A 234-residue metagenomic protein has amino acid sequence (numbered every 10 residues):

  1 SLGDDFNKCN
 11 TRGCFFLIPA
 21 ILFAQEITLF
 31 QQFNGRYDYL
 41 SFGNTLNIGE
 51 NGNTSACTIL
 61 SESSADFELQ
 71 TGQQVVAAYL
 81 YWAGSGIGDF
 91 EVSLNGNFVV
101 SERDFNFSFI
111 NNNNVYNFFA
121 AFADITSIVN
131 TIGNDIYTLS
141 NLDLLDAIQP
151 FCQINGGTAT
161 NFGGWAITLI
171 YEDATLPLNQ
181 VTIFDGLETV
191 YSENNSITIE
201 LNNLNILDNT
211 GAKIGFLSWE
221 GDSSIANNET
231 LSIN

Functional and structural regions predicted by a protein language model:
S1-E26: Bacterial Sec-dependent N-terminal signal peptides
Q25-N234: Disulfide-rich extracellular domains of secreted proteins
